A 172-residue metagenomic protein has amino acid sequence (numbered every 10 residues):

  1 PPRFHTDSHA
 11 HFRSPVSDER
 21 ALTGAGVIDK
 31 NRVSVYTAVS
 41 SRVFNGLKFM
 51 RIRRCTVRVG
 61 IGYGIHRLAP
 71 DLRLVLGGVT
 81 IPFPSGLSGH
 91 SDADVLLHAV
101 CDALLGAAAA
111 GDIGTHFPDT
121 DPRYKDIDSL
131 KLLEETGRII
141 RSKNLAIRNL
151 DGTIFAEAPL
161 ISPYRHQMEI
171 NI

Functional and structural regions predicted by a protein language model:
R3-D7, V16, V27-D29: Intrinsic low-complexity, disordered N-terminal segments enriched in polar/charged/small residues
T6, A10, E19, V35-T37: Short hydrophobic alpha-helical segments enriched in small aliphatic residues
K30, Y36, V43-F44, R51-R53: Short, positively charged and aromatic/hydrophobic N-terminal segments
I65-T80: Acidic-glycine-rich active-site phosphate/pyrophosphate-binding loop
I81-S91, D119-Y124: A short glycine/serine-rich beta->alpha loop
L96, V100, L104: Active-site His/Glu-centered metal-binding helix of metallohydrolases
L105-R148, T153, E157-A158: Glycine- and Gly-Pro-enriched alpha-helical subdomains that act as flexible, kink-prone "lid/hinge" or packing modules
S162, I170: C-terminal binding/interaction regions
